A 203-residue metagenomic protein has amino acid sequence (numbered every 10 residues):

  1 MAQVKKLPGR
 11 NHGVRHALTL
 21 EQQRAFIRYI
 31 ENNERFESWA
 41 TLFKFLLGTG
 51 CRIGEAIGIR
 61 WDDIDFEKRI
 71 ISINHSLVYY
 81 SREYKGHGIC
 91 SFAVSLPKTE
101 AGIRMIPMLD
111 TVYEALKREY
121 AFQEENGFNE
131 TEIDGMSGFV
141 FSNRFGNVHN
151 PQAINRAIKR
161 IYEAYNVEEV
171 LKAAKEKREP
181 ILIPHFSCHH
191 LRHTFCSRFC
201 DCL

Functional and structural regions predicted by a protein language model:
M1-I59, E67, V78-Y79, A101-I103 (+1 more regions): Basic, Lys/Arg- and aromatic-enriched nucleic-acid-binding interface segment
A2-Q3, K68-I73, S187, R198: Short functional hotspots where side chains directly engage DNA or cofactors
V4-G9, N74-S76, T111, R144: Generic beta-structure capping elements
Q22-E31, E67-V140, R160-Y165: Basic, alpha-helical nucleic-acid-contacting "clamp/cap" segments
R28-W39, I106, F122-E132, M136-V148 (+1 more regions): Short, basic (Lys/Arg/His-rich) helix/loop patches that form interaction surfaces in the mid-to-C-terminal regions
G58-I64, C200-C202: A short, basic/aromatic helix-end/turn motif that makes direct DNA contacts
